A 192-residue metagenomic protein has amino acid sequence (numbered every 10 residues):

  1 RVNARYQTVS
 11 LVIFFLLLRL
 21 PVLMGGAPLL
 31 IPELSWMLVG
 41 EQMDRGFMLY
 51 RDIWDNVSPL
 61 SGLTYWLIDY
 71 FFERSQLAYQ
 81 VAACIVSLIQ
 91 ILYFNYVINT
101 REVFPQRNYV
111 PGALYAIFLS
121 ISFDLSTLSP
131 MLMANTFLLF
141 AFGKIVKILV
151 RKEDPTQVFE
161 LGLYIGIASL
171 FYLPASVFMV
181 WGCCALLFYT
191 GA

Functional and structural regions predicted by a protein language model:
V2-E33: Transmembrane signal-anchor helices characteristic of membrane glycosylation enzymes that use polyprenol
S35-E41, D52-L77: Short hydrophobic/aromatic helix or loop-helix immediately within or flanking a transmembrane segment in polytopic
Q76, G112-L132, K144, L170: Aromatic- and kink-enriched transmembrane "portal" helix at the membrane-lumen/periplasm boundary that abuts
V81-R101: Transmembrane-helix motifs of polytopic, lipid-linked glycan transferases
F94, I98-F118, N135-T136: Transmembrane-helix signature of polytopic, membrane-embedded enzymes that assemble or transfer cell-envelope glycans
L139-Q157: Membrane-interface transmembrane helices that cradle and orient dolichyl/undecaprenyl
T156-L173, M179-W181: Membrane-interface alpha helices of multi-pass inner-membrane proteins
F178-A192: Perimembrane helix-loop-helix junctions
